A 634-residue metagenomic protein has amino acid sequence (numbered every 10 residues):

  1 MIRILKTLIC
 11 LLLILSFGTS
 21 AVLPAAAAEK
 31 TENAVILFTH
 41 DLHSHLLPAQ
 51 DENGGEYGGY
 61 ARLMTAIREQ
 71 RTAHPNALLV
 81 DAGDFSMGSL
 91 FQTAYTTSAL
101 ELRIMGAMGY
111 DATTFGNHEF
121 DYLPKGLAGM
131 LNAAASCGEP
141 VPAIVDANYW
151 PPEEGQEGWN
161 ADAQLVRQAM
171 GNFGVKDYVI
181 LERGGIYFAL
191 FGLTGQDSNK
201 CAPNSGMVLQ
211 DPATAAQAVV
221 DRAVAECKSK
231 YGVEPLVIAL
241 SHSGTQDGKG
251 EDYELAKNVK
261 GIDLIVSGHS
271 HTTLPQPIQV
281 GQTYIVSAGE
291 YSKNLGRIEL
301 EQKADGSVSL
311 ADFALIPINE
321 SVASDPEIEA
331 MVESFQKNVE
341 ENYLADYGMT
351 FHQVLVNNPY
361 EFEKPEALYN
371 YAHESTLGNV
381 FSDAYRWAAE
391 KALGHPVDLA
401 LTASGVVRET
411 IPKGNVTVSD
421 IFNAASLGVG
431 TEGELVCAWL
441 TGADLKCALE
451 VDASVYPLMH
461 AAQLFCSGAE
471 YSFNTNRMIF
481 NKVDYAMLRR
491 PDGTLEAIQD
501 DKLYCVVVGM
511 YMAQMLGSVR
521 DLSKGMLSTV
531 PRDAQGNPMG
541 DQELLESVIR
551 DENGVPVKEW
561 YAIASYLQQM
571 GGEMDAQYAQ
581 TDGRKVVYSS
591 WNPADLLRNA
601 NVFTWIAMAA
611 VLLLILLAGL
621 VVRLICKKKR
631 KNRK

Functional and structural regions predicted by a protein language model:
M1-I9: Bacterial N-terminal signal peptides that target proteins for export
L8-S20: Bacterial N-terminal signal peptides
G18-K30: Sec-dependent signal peptide cleavage junction
A27-S321, V380-A384, A400, W439 (+1 more regions): Acidic, metal/ion-coordinating pockets
K30-N33, H45-N53, M64-T72, A107 (+3 more regions): Catalytic centers of hydrolytic enzymes
